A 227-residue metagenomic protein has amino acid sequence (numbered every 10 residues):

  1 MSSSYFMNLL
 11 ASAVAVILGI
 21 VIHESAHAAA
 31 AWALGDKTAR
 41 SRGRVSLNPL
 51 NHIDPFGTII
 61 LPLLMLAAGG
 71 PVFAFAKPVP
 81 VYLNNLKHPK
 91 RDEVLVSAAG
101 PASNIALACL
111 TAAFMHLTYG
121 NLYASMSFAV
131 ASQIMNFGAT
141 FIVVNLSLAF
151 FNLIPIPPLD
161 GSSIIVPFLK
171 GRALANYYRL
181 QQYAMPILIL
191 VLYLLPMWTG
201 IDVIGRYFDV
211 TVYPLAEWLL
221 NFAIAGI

Functional and structural regions predicted by a protein language model:
M1-I227: Hydrophobic transmembrane alpha-helices and their immediate loop junctions in multi-pass integral membrane proteins
